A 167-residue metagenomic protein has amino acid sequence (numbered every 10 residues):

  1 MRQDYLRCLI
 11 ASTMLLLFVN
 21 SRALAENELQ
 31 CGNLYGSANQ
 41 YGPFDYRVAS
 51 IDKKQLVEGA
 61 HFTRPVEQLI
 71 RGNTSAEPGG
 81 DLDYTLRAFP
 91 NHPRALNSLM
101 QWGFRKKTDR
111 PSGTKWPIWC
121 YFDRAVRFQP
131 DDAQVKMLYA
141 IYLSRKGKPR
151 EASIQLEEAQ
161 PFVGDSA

Functional and structural regions predicted by a protein language model:
M1-I10: Bacterial N-terminal signal peptides that target proteins for export
L24-D83, A88: N-terminal leader/linker segments that initiate helical-solenoid repeat arrays
N73-D81, T108-D123, K146-E158: Structural signature of tandem alpha-helical TPR/SEL1-like repeats, specifically the intra-repeat loop/turn
Y84, Q101, R124, E158-P161: The canonical alpha-helical register within tetratricopeptide repeats
P90, P130, G164-D165: Short coil turns that delineate tetratricopeptide repeat
